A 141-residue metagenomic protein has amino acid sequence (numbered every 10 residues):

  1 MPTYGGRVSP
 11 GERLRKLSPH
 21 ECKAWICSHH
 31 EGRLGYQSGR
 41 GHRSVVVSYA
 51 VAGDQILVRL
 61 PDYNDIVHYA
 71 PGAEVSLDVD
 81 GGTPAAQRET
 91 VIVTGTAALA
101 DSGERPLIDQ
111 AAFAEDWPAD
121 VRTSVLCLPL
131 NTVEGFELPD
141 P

Functional and structural regions predicted by a protein language model:
P2-L14, S76, D80-P141: Charged, gly/pro-rich active-site loop segments
R7-R33: Short, basic/aromatic recognition patches
S18-P19, D62, Q110: Amphipathic coiled-coil/heptad-repeat helices and related helical stalk/stem segments that mediate oligomerization
C27-H29, G41-H42, T90, A119-V121: Short solvent-exposed loop/turn micro-motifs enriched in small/polar/acidic residues
S28-H29, P71-A73: Structured helix-beta-strand junction loops
H29-P61, L77: Short beta-strand segments
H42-R43, A50, Y69-A70, Q87-V91: Short glycine/proline-enriched turns and hinge-like loops at secondary-structure junctions
V58-R59, Y63-P71: Helix-adjacent hinge/juxtasegments
